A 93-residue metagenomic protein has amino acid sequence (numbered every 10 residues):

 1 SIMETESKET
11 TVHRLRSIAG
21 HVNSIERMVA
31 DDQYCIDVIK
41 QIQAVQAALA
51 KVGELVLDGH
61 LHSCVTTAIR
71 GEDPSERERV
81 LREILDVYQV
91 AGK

Functional and structural regions predicted by a protein language model:
S1-K93: Solvent-exposed interaction patches of small proteins and small membrane subunits
